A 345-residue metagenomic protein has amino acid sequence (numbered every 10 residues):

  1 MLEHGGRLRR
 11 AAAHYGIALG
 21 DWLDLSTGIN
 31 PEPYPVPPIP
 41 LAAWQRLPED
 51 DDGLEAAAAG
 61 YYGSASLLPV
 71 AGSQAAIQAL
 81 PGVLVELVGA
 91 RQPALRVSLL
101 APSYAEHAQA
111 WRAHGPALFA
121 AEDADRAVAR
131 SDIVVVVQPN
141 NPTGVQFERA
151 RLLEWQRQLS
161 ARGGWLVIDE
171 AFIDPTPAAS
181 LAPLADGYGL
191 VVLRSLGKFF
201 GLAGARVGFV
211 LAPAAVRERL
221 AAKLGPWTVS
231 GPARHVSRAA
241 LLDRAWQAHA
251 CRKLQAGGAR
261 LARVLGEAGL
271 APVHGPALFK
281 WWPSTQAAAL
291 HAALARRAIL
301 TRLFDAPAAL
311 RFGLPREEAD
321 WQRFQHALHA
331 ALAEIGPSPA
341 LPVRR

Functional and structural regions predicted by a protein language model:
M1-A57, R344: N-terminal "arm"/small-domain region of PLP-dependent enzymes with the aminotransferase-like
D24, P69, L193, A271-G275 (+1 more regions): Short beta-strand
V36-I39, Q286-A293, A319-R323: Short, conserved charged micro-motifs
D51-R96, A105, Q109-H114: Phosphate-binding glycine-rich loop
R112, F119-T176: Active-site phosphate-binding strand-loop segment of PLP-dependent enzymes
A150, R296, A306-R345: PLP-dependent enzyme catalytic core of the Aspartate aminotransferase-like
L190-P272: PLP-dependent aminotransferase class I/II
Q255, V264-R297, L314: Conserved PLP-binding catalytic core of the aspartate aminotransferase-like
